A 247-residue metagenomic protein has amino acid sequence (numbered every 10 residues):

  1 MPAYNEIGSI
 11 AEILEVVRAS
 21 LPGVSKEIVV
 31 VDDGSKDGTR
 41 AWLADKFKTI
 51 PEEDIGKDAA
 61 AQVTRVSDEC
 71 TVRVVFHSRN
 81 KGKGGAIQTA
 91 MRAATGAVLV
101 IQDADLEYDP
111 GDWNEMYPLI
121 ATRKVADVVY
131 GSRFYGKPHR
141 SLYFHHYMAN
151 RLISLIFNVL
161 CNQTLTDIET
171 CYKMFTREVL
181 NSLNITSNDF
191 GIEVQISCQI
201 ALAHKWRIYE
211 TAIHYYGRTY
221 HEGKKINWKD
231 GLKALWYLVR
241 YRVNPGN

Functional and structural regions predicted by a protein language model:
M1-P2, V29-V30: Short hydrophobic beta-strand elements that form part of the catalytic alpha/beta core underpinning NDP-sugar/donor
E6-L21: Short, well-formed alpha-helical segments that are part of the catalytic scaffolds of diverse glycosyltransferases
E6-S9, S35, K83: Donor nucleotide-sugar binding loop of glycosyltransferases
A19, N162, T186-N247: Hydrophobic helical membrane-anchoring modules
E27, R40-A93: Conserved donor nucleotide-binding strand/loop of the catalytic core
D32-A41, L106: A conserved acidic beta->alpha catalytic loop
T71, H77-A93, V98, P110-F190 (+2 more regions): Acceptor/aglycone-binding surface of glycosyltransferases and processive sugar-polymer synthases
